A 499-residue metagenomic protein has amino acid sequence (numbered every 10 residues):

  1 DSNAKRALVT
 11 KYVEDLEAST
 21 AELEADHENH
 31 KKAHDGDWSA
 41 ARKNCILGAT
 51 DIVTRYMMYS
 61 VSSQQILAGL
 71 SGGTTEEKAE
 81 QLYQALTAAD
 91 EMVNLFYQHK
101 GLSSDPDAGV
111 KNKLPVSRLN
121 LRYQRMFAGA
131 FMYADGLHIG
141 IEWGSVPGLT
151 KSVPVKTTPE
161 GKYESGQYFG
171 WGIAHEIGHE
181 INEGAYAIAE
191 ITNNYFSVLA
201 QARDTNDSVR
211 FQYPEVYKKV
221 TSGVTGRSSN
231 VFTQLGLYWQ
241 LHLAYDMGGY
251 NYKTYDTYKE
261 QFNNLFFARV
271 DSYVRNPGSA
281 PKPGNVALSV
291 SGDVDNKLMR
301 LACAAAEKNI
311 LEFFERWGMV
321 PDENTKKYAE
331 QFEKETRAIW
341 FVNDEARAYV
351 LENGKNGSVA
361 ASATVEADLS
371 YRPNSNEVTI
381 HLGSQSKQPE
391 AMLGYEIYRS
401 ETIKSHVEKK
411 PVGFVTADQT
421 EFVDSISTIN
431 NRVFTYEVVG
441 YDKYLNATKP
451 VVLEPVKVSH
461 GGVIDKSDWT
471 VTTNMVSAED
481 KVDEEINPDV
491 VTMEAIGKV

Functional and structural regions predicted by a protein language model:
D1-I46, D51: Extended acidic/polar, glycine-enriched regions that form or flank non-catalytic beta-rich accessory modules
D26, H30, W38-K259, N263-Y273 (+1 more regions): Catalytic cores of extracellular degradative/oxidative enzymes
M247-T364: Pan-zinc metallopeptidase signature
E352-E390, N446-D468: Pro/Thr/Ser/Gly-rich low-complexity, intrinsically disordered linker/stalk tracts
T379-K387, E484, M493-G497: Aromatic/hydrophobic beta-strand junction motif of beta-rich domains
I380-S384, I397, D424, T435-V438: An aromatic-rich alpha-helical recognition segment common to small helix-rich domains
Y398-I429: Recognizes extended acidic, P/S/T-rich segments that occur within or adjacent to Ig-like beta-sandwich modules
D424-A447: Beta-strand-rich modules
